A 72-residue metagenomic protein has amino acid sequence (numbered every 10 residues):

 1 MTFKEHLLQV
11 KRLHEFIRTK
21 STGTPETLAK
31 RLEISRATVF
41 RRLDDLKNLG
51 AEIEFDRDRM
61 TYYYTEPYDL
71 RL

Functional and structural regions predicted by a protein language model:
M1-G23: Extreme N-terminal segment that seeds HTH/winged-HTH DNA-binding domains in transcriptional regulators
E26-T27: Alpha-helical residues within helix-turn-helix
K30, K47: Alpha-helical residues within the helix-turn-helix
A37: Key DNA-contact positions within bacterial/archaeal DNA-binding proteins
I53-E66: Minor-groove-contacting beta-hairpin "wing" of winged helix-turn-helix DNA-binding domains
P67-L72: Conserved segment of winged-helix/HTH DNA-binding domains
